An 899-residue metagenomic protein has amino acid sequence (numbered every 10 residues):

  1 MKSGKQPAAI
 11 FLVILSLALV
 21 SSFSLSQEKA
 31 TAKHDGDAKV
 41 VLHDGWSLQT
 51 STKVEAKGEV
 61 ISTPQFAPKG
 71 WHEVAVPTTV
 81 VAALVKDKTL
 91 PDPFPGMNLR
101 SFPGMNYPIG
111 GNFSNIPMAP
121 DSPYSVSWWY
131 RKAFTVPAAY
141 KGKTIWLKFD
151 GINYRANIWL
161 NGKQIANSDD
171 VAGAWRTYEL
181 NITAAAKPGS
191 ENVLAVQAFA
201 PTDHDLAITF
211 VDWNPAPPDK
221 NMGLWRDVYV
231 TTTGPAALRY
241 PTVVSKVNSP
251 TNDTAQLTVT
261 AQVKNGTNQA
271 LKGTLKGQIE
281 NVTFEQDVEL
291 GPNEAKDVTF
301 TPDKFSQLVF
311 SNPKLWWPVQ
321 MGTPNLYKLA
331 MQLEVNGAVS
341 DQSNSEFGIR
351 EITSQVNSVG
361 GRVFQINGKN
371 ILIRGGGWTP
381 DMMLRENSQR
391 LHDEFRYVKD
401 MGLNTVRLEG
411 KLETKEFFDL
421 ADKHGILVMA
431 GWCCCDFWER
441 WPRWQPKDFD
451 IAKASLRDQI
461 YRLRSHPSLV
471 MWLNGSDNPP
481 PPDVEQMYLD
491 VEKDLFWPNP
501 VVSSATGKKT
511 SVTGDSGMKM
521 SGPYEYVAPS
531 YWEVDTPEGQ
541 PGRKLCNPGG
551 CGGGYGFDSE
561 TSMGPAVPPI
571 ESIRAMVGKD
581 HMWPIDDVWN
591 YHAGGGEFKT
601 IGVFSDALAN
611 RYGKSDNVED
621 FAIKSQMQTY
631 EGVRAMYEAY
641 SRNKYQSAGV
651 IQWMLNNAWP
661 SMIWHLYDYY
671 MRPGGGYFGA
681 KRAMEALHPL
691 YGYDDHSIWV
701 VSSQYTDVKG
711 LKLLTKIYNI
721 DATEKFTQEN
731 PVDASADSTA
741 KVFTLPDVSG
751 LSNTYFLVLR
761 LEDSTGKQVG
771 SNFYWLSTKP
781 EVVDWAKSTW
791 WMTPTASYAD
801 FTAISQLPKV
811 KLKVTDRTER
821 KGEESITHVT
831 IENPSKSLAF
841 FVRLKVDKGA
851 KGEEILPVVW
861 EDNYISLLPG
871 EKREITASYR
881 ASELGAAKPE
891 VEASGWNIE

Functional and structural regions predicted by a protein language model:
F11-S21: Bacterial N-terminal signal peptides
E28-K148, I208-L224, A236, V356-N357 (+4 more regions): Extended carbohydrate-recognition surfaces in non-catalytic/accessory domains of CAZymes and lectin-like proteins
T50-S51, P93, A119-L238, G266 (+4 more regions): Accessory beta-strand-rich segments of carbohydrate-active enzymes
G104-P120, V171, R176, A186-T254 (+6 more regions): An acidic-aromatic loop/edge-strand motif
P137, A261-K264, I585-D862, L867-A877 (+1 more regions): Carbohydrate-binding surfaces of carbohydrate-active enzymes
K187-E191, T260-V356: Extended acidic/polar, glycine-enriched regions that form or flank non-catalytic beta-rich accessory modules
Q332-V398: N-terminal carbohydrate-binding accessory modules
T405-G595, Q628, G632, S647 (+2 more regions): Substrate-binding/catalytic cleft of secreted carbohydrate-active enzymes, primarily glycoside hydrolases
